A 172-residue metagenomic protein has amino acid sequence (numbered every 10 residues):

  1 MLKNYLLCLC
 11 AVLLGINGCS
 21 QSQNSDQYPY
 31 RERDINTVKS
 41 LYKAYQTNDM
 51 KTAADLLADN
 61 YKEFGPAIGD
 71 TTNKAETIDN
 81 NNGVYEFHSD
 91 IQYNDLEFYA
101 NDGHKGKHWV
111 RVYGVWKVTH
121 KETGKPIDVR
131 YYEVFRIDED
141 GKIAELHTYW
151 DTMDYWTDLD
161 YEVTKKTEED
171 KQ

Functional and structural regions predicted by a protein language model:
M1-P29: Bacterial Sec-dependent N-terminal signal peptides
C19-K51, D55, K166-K171: Short, low-complexity N-terminal intrinsically disordered segments enriched in polar/charged residues
S25-P29, T123-P126, D154-T164: A short acidic/glycine-rich loop-to-helix N-cap element
L41, T52-A54, Y61, T77 (+3 more regions): Hydrophobic pocket/interface hotspot
M50-D102, H108: A solvent-exposed, acidic/Ser-Thr-rich amphipathic alpha-helical stretch
N101-H108, R136-K142: A short, structured loop/turn motif at beta-sheet edges
Y113-K142: Exposed beta-sheet edge and beta->alpha loop/turn motif
A144-Q172: Low-complexity, intrinsically disordered terminal/linker segments enriched in charged and Gly/Pro repeats
